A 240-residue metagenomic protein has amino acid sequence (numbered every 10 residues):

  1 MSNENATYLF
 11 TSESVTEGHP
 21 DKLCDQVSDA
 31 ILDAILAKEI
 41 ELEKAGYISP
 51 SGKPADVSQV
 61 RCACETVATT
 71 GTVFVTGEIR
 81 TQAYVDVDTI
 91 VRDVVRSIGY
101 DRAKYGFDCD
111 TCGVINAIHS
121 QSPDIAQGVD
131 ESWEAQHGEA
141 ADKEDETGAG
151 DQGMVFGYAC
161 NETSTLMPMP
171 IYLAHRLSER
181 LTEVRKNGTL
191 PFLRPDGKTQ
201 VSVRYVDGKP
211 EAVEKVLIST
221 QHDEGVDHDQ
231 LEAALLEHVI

Functional and structural regions predicted by a protein language model:
M1-S2, G150: Alpha-helical protein-protein interaction elements
S2-R61: N-terminal, positively charged regions that mediate nucleic acid binding
T11-S14, T70-G71, T89, D93-I240: Glycine-rich, mobile lid/loop segments that gate access to catalytic sites or pores
T16-C24, Y84, L166, P170: Alpha-helix N-cap/helix-initiation motif
K22, V75, T81, Q152-M154 (+1 more regions): Short, electropositive, low-hydrophobicity segments enriched in small/polar residues
S58-T81: Short, charge-patterned binding micro-sites
I79-R92: Short, structured active-site "lid" loops
